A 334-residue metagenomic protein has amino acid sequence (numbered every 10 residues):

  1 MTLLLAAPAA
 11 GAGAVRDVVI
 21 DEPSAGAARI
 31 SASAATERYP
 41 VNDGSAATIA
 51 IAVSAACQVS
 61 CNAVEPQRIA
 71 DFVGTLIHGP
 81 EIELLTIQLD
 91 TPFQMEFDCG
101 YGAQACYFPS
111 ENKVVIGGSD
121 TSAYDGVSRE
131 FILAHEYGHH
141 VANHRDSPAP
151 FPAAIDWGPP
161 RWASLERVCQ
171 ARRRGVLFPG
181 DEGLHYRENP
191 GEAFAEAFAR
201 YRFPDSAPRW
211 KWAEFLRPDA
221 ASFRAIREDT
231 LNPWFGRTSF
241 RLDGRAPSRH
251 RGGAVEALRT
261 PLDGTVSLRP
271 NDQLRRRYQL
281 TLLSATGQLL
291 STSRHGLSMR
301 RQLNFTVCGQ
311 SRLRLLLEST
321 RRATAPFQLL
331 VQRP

Functional and structural regions predicted by a protein language model:
M1-P8: Bacterial N-terminal signal peptides
A47-S110: Auxiliary, metal-adjacent structural segments of Zn-dependent hydrolase domains
P92-L133, Y137, N143: Active-site scaffold of zinc-dependent metalloenzymes
V127, Y137-W157, F194: Catalytic Zn2+-binding segment of zinc metalloproteases
P159-R245: Metalloprotease/metallohydrolase-associated module, dominated by Zn2+-dependent proteases
F235-T265, Q273-R275, Q288-S298, R333-P334: Non-catalytic extracellular/lumenal accessory regions of secreted precursors
D263-T265, T306-R322: Noncatalytic modules at the cell exterior or secretory-pathway interfaces, chiefly beta-strand-rich lectin/adhesion
Y278, R321-P334: Edge beta-strands of jelly-roll/beta-sandwich modules across compartments, strongly enriched in secreted/luminal
